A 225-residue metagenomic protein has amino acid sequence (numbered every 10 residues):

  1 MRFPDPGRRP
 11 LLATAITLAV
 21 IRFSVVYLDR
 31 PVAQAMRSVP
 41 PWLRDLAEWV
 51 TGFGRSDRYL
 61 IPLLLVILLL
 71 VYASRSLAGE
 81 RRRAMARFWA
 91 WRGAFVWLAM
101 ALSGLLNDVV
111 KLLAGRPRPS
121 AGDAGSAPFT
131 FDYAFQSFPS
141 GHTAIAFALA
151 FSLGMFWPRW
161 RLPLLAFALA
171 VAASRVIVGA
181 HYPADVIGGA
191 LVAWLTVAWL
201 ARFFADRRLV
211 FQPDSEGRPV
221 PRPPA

Functional and structural regions predicted by a protein language model:
M1-V66, L112-T130, P224: N-terminal transmembrane-helix/juxtamembrane module of multi-pass inner/ER membrane proteins
R2, P6, P40-T51, E80 (+4 more regions): Membrane-helix interfacial "entry" motifs
R2-R8, L12, A73, D123-A225: Membrane-embedded catalytic cores of phosphoryl/pyrophosphoryl-handling enzymes
A19-V25, S103-L105, A168-A180: Aromatic-anchored segments of alpha-helical transmembrane domains
I21, F95-A99, S103, N107 (+3 more regions): Alpha-helical transmembrane segments in multi-pass membrane proteins
P31, M36, S74-R81, V110-G122 (+2 more regions): Membrane-interfacial segments
A73-L106: Interfacial segments of alpha-helical transmembrane regions
L102-V109, A148-S152: Alpha-helical transmembrane segments of multi-pass inner-membrane proteins
